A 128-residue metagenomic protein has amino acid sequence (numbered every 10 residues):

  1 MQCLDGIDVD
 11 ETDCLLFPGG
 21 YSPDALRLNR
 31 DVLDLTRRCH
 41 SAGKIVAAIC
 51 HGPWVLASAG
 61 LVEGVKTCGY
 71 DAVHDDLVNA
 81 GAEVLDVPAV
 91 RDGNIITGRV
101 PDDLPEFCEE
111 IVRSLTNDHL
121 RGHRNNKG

Functional and structural regions predicted by a protein language model:
M1-G128: Active-site-adjacent pocket-lining segments in enzyme domains
